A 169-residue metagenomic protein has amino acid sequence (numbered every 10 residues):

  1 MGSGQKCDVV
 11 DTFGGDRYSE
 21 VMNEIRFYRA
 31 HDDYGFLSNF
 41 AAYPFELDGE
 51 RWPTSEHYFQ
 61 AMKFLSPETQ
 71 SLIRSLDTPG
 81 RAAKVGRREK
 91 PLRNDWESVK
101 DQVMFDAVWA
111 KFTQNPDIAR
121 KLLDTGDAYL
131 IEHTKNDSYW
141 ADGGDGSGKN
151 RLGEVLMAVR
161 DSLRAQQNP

Functional and structural regions predicted by a protein language model:
V9-T12, R17-Y18: Short, positively charged and aromatic/hydrophobic N-terminal segments
S19-P169: Charged, low-complexity intrinsically disordered segments
